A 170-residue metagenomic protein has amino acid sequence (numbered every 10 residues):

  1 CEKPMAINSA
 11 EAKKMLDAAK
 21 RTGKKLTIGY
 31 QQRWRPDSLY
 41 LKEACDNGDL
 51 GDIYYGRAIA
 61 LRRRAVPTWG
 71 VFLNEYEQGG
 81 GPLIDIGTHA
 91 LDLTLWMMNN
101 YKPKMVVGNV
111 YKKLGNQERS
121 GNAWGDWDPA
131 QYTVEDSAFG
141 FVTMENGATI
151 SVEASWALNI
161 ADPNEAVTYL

Functional and structural regions predicted by a protein language model:
C1-R33, G48: Beta-strand-loop-alpha-helix segment that lines the small-molecule cofactor/substrate pocket of alpha/beta enzymes
M5, A60, A154-L158: Short, well-ordered turn and helix-capping elements at secondary-structure junctions
A10, P36, A161-D162: Residues that form or flank phosphate/diphosphate-binding pockets in enzymes that use nucleotide phosphates
T22-K25, D52-Y54, D136, N146-I150: Short, well-ordered coil/turn segments that N-cap beta-strands
K25, Q32-Y132: Predominantly a Rossmann-like dinucleotide-binding segment in NAD(P)-dependent oxidoreductases
D128-E135, E145-L170: NAD(P)-dinucleotide binding in Rossmann-like oxidoreductases
G140-V142: Short beta-strand scaffold segments in enzyme catalytic cores
